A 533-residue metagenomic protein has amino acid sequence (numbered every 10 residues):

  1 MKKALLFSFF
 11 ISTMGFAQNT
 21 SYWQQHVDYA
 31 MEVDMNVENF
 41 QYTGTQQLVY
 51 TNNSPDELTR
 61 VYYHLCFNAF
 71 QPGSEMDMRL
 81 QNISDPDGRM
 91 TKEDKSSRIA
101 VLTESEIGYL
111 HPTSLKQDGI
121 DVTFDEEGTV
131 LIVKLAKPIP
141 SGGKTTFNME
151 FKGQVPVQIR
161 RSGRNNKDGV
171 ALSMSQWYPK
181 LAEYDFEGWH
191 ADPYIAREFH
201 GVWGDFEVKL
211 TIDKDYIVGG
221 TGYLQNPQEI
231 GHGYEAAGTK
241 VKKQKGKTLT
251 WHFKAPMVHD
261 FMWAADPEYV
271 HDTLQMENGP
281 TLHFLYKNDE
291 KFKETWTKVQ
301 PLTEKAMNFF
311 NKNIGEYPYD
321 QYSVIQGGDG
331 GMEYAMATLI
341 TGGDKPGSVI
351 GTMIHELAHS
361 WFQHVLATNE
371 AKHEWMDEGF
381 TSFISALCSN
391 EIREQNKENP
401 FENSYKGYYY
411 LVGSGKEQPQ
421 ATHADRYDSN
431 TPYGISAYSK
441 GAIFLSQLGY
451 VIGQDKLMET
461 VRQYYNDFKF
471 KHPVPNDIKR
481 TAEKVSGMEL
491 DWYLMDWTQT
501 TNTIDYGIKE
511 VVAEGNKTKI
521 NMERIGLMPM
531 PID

Functional and structural regions predicted by a protein language model:
M1-S21: Bacterial Sec-dependent N-terminal signal peptides
A17, H26-V27, Y62-L65, F253 (+2 more regions): Hydrophobic alpha-helical and helix-loop surface patches within well-folded domains that function as non-catalytic
A17-T43, P72, L490-W492: N-terminal, polar/Ser/Thr-rich
Q46-L48, Y63-L65, G143-V157, F206-K214 (+1 more regions): Short, hydrophobic/aromatic-enriched beta-strand segments in well-ordered soluble domains
T51, T91-G169: A surface-exposed beta-strand-loop module
Y63-I120, M174-S175, T211, D215-Y216: Solvent-exposed beta-hairpin/edge-strand motifs
E75-D87, K152-F206: Glycine/proline-rich low-complexity spacer/linker segments in large multi-domain proteins
K180-G188, A196-I354, F383: Hydrophobic helix-coil surface modules that form long, contiguous segments used for peptide/substrate interaction
